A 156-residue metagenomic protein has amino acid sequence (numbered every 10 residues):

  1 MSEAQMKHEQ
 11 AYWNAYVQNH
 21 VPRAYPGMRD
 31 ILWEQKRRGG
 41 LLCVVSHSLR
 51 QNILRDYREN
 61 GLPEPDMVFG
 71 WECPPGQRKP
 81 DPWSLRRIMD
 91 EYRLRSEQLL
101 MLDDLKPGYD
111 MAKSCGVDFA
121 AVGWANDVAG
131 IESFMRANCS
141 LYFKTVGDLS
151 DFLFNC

Functional and structural regions predicted by a protein language model:
M1-E3, I88-M89: Helix-loop "lid/cap" segments that line or gate small-molecule binding pockets
E3-A15, E64-F69: Short, basic/glycine-rich phosphate-binding loops at helix/coil junctions that contact nucleotide phosphates
Q5-W13, G39-S48, K106-M111: Short, mixed-charge, low-aromatic patches
N14-V44, R50, L54, P82: Short, acidic loop-to-helix structural element flanking the phosphoryl-transfer center in phosphate-processing enzymes
W33, R50, L54-C156: Asp-based, Mg2+/Mn2+-dependent phosphohydrolase catalytic module
